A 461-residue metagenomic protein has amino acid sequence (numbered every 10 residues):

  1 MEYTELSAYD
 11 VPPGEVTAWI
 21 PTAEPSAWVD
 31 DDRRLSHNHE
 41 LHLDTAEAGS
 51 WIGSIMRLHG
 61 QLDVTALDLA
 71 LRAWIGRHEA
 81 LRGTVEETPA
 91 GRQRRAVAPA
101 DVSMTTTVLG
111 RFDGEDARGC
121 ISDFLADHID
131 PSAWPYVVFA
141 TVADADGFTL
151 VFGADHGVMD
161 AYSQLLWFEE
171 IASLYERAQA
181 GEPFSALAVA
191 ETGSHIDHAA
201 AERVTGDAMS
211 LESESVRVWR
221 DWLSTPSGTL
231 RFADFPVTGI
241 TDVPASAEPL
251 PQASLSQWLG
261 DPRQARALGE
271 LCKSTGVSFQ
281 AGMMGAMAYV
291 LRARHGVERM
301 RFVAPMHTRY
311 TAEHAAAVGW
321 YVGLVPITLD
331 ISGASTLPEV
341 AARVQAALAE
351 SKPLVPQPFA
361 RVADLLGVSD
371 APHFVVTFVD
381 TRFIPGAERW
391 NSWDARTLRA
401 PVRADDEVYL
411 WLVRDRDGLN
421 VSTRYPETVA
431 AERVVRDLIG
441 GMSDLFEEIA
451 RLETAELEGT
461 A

Functional and structural regions predicted by a protein language model:
M1-E47, L69-F112, A190-A253: Short amphipathic alpha-helices and their capping loops
E2, A46-W51, E79-A80, D207-S215 (+3 more regions): His-Asp-centered acyl/peptidyl-transfer active-site segments
E2-S7, R111, L125-D127, P131-I196 (+1 more regions): Active-site-proximal acidic secondary-structure segment that organizes catalysis
E2-Y3, H37-H59, T88-R111, A133-V138 (+7 more regions): Acyl/amide activation-and-transfer machinery of modular secondary-metabolite enzymes
P12-D31, G60-G76, R92-A133, T336-E350 (+4 more regions): A short, small/polar-residue-rich loop/turn motif at beta-strand boundaries within alpha/beta enzyme cores
P21-A27, E47-A66, S132-F152, T241-R309 (+3 more regions): Gly/Ser/Thr-rich phosphate-binding loops and adjoining beta-strand/alpha-helix segments that form adenosine-phosphate
V29-T45, R118-I121, P251-A267, V402-D415 (+1 more regions): AMP-binding/adenylate-forming domain of the ANL superfamily
H78, R82, F168-E169, E298-P305 (+1 more regions): Extended, hydrophobic beta-loop-alpha segments that form or line the acyl/peptidyl-thioester binding and transfer paths
